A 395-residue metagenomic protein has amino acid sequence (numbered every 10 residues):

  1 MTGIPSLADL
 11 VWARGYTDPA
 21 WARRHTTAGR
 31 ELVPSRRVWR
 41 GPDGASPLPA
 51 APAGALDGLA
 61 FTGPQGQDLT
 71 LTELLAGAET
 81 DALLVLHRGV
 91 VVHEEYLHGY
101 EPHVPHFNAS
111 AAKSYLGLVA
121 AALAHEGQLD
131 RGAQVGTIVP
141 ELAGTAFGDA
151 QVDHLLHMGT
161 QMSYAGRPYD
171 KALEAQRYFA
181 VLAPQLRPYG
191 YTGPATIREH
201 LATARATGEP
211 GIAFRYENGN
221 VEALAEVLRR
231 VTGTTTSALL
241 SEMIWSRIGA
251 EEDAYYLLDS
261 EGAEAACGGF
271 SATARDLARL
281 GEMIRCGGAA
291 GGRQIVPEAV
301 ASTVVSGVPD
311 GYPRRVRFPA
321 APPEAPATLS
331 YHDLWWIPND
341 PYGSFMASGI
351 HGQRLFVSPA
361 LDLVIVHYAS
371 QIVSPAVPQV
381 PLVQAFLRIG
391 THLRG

Functional and structural regions predicted by a protein language model:
M1-E101, Q128-L129, H157, Q161 (+2 more regions): N-terminal leader/targeting segments and the immediately adjacent pre-domain N-terminus
M1-R14, S344-G395: Structured C-terminal helix/loop/strand segments within mature extracytoplasmic catalytic/sensor domains
L71, V90-E95, G136-T137, K171-P210 (+1 more regions): Short, charged, amphipathic alpha-helices and their helix-cap/turn boundaries
G89, F107-R131, L155, L224-L228 (+1 more regions): Active-site SXXK
L97-E101, P105, Q371-V373: A short acidic/small-residue loop/turn micro-motif
F107, H125-R167, T203-R205, R230-G268 (+1 more regions): Active-site helix/loop module of the DD-peptidase/beta-lactamase fold, centered on the serine-lysine SxxK catalytic
M158, N220-V227, A266-A289, Q353-A369: Active-site-proximal alpha-helical segments within enzyme catalytic domains
E251-L257, V305-V364: Active-site Gly/Thr loop motif
